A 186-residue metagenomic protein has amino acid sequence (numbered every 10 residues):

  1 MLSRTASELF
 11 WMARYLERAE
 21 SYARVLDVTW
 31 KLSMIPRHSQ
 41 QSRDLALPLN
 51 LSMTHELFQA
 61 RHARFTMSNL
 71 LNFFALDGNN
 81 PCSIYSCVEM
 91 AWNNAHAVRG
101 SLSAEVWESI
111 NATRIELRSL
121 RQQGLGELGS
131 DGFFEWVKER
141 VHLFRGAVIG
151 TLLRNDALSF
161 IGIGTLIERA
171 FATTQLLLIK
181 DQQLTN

Functional and structural regions predicted by a protein language model:
M1-N186: Alpha-helical transmembrane segments and their helix-helix packing motifs
